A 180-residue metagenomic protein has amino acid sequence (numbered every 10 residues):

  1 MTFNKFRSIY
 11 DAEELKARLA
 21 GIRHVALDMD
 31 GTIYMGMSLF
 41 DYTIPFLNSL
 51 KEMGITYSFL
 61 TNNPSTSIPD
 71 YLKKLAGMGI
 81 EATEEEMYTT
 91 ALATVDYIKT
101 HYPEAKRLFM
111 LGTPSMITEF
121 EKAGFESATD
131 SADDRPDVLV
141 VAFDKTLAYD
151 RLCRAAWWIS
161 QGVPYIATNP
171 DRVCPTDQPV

Functional and structural regions predicted by a protein language model:
M1-M29, I33-V180: HAD-like aspartate-dependent phosphatase fold
